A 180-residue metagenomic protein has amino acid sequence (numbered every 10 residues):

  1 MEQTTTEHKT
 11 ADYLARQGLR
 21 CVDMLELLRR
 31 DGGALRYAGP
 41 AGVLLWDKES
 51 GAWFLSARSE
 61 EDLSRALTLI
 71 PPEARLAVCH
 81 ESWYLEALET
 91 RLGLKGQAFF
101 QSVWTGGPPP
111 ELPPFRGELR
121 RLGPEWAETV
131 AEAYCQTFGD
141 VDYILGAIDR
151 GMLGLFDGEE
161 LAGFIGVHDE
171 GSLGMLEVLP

Functional and structural regions predicted by a protein language model:
M1-M24, F99-F100, W104-V141: Short amphipathic alpha-helix that is part of the acyltransferase structural core
M1-R75, W83-L85, Q136, Y143-I144: N-terminal charged segments
M24-L27, G32-Y37, T90-A98, E118-R121: Short secondary-structure junctions
A38, F100-G107, L153-F156: Short beta-strand element of the conserved SAM-dependent methyltransferase core
R58, G106-P109, G158-E160: Short loop segments at secondary-structure junctions
L67-E118: Hydrophobic alpha-helical segments and helix pairs
D140-P180: A conserved beta-strand-loop-helix scaffold within acyl/acetyltransferase catalytic domains
